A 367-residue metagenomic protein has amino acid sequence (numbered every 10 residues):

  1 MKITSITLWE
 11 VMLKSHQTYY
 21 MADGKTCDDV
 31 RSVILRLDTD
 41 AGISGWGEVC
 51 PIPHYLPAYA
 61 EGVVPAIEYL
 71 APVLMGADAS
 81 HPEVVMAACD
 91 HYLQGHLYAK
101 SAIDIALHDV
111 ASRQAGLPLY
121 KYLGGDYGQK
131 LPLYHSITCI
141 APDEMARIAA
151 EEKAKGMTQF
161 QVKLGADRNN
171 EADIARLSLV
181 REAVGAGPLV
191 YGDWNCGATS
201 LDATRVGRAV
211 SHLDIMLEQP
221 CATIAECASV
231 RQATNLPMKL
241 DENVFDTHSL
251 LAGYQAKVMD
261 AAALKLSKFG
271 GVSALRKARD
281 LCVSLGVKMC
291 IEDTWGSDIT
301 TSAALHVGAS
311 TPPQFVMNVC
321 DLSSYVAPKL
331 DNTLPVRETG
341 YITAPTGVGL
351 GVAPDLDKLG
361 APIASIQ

Functional and structural regions predicted by a protein language model:
M1-S44, C50-H54, S323-P328: Structured beta-strand/loop patches that form or line metal/cofactor-binding pockets in enzymes
I3, L35, G42, L70 (+10 more regions): Conserved, mostly hydrophobic/aromatic
S5, D38-Q114: Metal- or metallocofactor-binding catalytic centers and their adjacent structured scaffolds across diverse enzyme
G45-G47, Q129-I137, T158-V162, V190-W194 (+5 more regions): Hydrophobic faces of well-ordered beta-strands that scaffold small-molecule active sites in alpha/beta enzyme cores
P65, A222-P237, F245-Y341: Shared catalytic-loop signature of beta/alpha-barrel
Y98-A99, D104-T138: Glycine-rich, aromatic-flanked loop segments that form ligand/cofactor-binding clefts across common enzyme folds
G124-T234: Metal-dependent enolase-superfamily TIM-barrel catalytic cores that perform enediolate-based chemistry
A327-Q367: C-terminal extensions of enzymes
